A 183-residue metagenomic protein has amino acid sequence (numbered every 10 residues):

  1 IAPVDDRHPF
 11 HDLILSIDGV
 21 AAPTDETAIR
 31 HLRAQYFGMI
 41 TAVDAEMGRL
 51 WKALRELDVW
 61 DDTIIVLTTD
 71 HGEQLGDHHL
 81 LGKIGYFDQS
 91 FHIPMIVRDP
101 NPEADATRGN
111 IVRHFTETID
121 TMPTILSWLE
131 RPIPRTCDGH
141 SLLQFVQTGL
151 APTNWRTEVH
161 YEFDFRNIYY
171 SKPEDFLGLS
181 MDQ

Functional and structural regions predicted by a protein language model:
I1-D62, V66-F115, W128-R131, R135: Active-site-proximal cap/lid insertion segments
H71-D77, M122, S127-Q183: C-terminal cap/loop subdomain of S1 sulfatases and analogous C-terminal strand-loop tails that border
